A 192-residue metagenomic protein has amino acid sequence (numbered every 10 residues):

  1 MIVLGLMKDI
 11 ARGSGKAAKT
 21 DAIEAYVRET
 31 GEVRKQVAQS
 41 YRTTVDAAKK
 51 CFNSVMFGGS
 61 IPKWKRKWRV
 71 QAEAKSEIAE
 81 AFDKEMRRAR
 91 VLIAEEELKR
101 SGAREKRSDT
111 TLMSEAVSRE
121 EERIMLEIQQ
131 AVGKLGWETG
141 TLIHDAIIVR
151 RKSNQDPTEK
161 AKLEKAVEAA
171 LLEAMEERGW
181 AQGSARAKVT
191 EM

Functional and structural regions predicted by a protein language model:
M1-D109: Helical catalytic core of nucleic-acid polymerases
R42, E115-S118: Hydrophobic alpha-helical scaffolding
R42, V149-Q155: Short beta-strand-to-loop capping motifs
F52, T139-R151: Catalytic palm active-site di-aspartate
F57, Q129-W137, K152, L172 (+1 more regions): Hydrophobic alpha-helix feature that most strongly marks membrane-spanning transmembrane helices and their immediate
G59-W64, N154-M192: C-terminal polymerase-core module
R104-L112, L126-A131: Generic long, charged, amphipathic alpha-helical segments
V117-L135: Short amphipathic alpha-helix segments
